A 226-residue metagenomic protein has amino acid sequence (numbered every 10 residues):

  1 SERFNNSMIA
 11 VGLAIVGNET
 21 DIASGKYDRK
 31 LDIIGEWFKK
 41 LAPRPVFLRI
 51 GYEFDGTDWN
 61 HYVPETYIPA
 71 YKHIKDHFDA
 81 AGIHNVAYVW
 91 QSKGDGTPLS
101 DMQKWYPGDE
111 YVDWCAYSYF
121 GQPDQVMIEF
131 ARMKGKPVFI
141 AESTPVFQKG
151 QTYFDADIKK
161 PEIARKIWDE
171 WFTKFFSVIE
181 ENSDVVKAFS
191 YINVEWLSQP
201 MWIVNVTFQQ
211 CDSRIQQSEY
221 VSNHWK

Functional and structural regions predicted by a protein language model:
S1-A10, D32-R44, K104-E110, I128-K134 (+1 more regions): Acidic (Asp/Glu)-rich catalytic clusters
S1-S7, E110, W114-T152: Glycoside hydrolase catalytic-domain groove-lining segments
S1-S92, G96, E162, N205-Q216 (+1 more regions): Substrate-binding cleft of extracellular glycoside hydrolase catalytic domains
M8-L13, V46-I50, A87-Q91, D113-S118 (+2 more regions): Structural recognition of the beta-strand scaffold that forms the well-ordered cores of secreted hydrolase catalytic
I15-E19, Y52-T57, K93-P98, Y119-P123 (+2 more regions): Solvent-exposed loop/turn segments at secondary-structure junctions within structured extracellular/periplasmic domains
F38, P64-D79, V126-G135, A141 (+1 more regions): Long, well-ordered alpha-helical scaffolding segments within enzyme catalytic domains, especially pronounced
P45-F47, P145-K226: Substrate-binding cleft of secreted/luminal carbohydrate-active enzymes
Y71, K75-D101, P137-K149, V186-V194: Aromatic-lined carbohydrate-recognition surfaces of secreted/lumenal glycan-active proteins
